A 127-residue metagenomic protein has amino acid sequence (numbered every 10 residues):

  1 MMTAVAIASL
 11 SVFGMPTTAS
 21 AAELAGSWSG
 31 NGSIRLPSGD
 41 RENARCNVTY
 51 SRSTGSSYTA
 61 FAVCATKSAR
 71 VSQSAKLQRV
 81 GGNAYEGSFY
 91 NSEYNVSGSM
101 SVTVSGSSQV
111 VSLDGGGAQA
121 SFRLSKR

Functional and structural regions predicted by a protein language model:
M1-A6: Bacterial N-terminal signal peptides that target proteins for export
S9-T18: C-terminal segment of classical bacterial N-terminal signal peptides
A22-R127: Central antiparallel beta-sheet cores of small beta-barrel/beta-sandwich binding domains
